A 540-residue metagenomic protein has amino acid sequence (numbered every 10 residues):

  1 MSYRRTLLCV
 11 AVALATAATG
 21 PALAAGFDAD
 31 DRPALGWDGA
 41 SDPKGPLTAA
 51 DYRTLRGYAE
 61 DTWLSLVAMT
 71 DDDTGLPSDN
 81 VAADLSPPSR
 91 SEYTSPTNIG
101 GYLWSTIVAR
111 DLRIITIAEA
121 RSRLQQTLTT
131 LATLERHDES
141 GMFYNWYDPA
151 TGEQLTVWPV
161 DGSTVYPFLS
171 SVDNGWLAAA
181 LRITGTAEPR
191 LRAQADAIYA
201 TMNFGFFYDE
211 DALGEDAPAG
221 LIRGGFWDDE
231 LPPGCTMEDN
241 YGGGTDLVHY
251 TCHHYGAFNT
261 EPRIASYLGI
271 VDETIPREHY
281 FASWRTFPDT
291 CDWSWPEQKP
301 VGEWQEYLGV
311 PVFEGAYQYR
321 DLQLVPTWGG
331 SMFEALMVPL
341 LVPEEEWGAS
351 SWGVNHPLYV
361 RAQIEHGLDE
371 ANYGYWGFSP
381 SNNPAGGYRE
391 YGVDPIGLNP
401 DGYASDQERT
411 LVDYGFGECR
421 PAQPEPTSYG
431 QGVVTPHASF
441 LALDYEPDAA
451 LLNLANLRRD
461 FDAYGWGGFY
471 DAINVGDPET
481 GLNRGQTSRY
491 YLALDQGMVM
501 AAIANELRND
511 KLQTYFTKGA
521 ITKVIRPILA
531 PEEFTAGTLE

Functional and structural regions predicted by a protein language model:
M1-L8: Bacterial N-terminal signal peptides that target proteins for export
C9-A18: Bacterial N-terminal signal peptides
G20-A24: Sec/Tat signal peptide C-region and signal peptidase I cleavage site
A25-E540: Ser/Thr/Asn(+Pro)-rich, low-complexity disordered segments
